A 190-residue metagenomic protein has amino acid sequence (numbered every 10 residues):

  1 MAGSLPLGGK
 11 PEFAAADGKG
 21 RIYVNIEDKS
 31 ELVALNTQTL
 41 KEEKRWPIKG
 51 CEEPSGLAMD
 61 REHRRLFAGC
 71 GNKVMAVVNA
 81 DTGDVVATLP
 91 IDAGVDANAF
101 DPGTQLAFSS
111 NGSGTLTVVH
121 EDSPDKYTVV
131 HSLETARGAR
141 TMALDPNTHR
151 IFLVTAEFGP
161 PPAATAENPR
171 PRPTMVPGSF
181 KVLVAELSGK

Functional and structural regions predicted by a protein language model:
M1-K190: Predominantly soluble domains enriched in secretory-pathway, periplasmic, or organellar proteins
